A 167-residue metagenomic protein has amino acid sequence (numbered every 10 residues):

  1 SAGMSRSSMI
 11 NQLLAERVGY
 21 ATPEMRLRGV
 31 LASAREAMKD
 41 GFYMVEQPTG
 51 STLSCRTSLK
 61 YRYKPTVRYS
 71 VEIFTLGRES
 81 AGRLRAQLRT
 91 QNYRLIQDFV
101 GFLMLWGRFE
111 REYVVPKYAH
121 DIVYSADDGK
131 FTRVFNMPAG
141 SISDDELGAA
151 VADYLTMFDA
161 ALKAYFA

Functional and structural regions predicted by a protein language model:
S1, S5-S8, S33, S51-S54 (+5 more regions): Generic serine detector
A2-L27: Short, basic amphipathic alpha-helical segments that act as recognition/interaction helices in nucleic-acid-binding
M9-L13, A34-R35, Y113: Glycine-rich loops and low-complexity Gly/Arg-rich segments that provide flexible linkers or classic glycine-based
G19-T52: Short, positively charged interaction helices/loops
Y20, E24, V30-A34, V71 (+2 more regions): Generic hydrophobic, helix-prone segments enriched in Leu/Val/Ile
T22, M44-V45, Y63-P65, V71 (+6 more regions): Intrinsically disordered, low-complexity regions enriched in small/polar residues
M44-R94: Amphipathic, interaction-prone secondary-structure segments
L84-A167: Charged, low-complexity intrinsically disordered regulatory/assembly segments
